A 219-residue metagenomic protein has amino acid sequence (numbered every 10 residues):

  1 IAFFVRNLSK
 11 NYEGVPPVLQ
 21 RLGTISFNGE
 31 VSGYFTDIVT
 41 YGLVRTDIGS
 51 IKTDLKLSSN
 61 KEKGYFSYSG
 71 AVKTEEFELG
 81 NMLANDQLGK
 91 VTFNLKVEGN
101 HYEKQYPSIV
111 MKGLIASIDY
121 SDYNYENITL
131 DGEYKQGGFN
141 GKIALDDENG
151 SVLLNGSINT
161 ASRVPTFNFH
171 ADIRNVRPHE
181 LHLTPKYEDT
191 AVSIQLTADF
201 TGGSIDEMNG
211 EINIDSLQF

Functional and structural regions predicted by a protein language model:
I1-F219: Interface amphipathic segments
